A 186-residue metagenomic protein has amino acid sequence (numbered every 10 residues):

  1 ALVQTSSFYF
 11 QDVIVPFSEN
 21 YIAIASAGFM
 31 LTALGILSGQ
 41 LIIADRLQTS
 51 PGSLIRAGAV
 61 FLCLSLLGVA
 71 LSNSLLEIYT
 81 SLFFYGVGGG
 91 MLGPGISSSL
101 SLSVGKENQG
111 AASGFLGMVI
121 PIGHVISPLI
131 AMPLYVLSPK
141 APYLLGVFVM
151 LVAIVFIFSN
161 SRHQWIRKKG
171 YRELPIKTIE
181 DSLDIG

Functional and structural regions predicted by a protein language model:
Q4-I24: Short amphipathic helix-loop junctions that connect adjacent transmembrane helices in Major Facilitator Superfamily/SLC
M30, L34, F83, G114-I122: Transmembrane alpha-helical cores of Major Facilitator Superfamily
S38-P51, Y135: Helix-to-loop junctions at the C-terminal end of transmembrane segments in multipass secondary transporters
S53-G68: Structural signature of the two symmetry-related core transmembrane helices
A70-S81: Helix-loop junctions at membrane interfaces in 12-TM secondary transporters
M91-V104: Intracellular juxtamembrane helix-capping segments at the cytosolic ends of symmetry-related transmembrane helices
N108-V136: A late C-terminal transmembrane helix in Major Facilitator Superfamily
P142-S159: Symmetry-related core transmembrane helices of the 12-TM Major Facilitator Superfamily/SLC fold
